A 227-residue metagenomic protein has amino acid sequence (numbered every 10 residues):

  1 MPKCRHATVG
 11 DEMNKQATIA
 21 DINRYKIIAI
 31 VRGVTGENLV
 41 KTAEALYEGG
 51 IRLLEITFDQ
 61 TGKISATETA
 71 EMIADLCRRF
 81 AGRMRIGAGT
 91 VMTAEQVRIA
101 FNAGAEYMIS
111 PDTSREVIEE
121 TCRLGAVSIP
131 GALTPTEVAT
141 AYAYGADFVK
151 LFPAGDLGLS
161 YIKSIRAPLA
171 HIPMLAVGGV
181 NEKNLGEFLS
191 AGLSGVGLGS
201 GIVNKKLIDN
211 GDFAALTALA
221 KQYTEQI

Functional and structural regions predicted by a protein language model:
V9-A103, R123, H171, E182-K183 (+1 more regions): Conserved N-terminal beta1-alpha1 strand-loop-helix module at the mouth
R32, L53-T61, R83-M92, A105-T113 (+3 more regions): Catalytic beta/alpha-barrel core
Y47-R52, F80-R83, N102-M108, R123-I129 (+3 more regions): Glycine-enriched alpha-helix->loop->beta-strand junction motifs that scaffold or abut catalytic
A88-G89, A176-V180, V196-S200: Glycine-rich beta-strand-to-loop/alpha-helix junction loops that act as flexible
T93-A103, T136-Y144, N181-G195: Catalytic cores of alpha/beta
P111-V117, F152-G158, L193-D212: Glycine-rich phosphate-binding active-site loops on the catalytic face of alpha/beta enzymes
